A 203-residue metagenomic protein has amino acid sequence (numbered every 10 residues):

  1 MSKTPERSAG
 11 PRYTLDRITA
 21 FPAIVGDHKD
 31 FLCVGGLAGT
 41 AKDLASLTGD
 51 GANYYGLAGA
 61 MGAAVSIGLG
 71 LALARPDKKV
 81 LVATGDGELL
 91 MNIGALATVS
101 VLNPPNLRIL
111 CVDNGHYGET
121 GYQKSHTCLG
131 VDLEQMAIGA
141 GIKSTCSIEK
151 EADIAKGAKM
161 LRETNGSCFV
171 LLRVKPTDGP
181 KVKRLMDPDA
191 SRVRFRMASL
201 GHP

Functional and structural regions predicted by a protein language model:
M1-A9, T14-T19, E163-P203: Glycine/aspartate-rich loop-and-adjacent alpha/beta segment that forms the canonical ThDP
S2-M61: Active-site diphosphate/adenylate-binding microenvironment
F31-G35, K78-V82, L107, T164-L172: Generic beta-sheet signal
L37-A41, N114-H116, R173-G179: Glycine-rich beta-alpha junction loops
L44-C111: Thiamine diphosphate
L44-L47, T120-K124, P180-L185: Short acidic, glycine/serine/threonine-rich loops at helix termini
V101-E119, Q135-G141: A glycine-rich helix N-cap at a beta->alpha junction
K124-M160: Conserved thiamine diphosphate
